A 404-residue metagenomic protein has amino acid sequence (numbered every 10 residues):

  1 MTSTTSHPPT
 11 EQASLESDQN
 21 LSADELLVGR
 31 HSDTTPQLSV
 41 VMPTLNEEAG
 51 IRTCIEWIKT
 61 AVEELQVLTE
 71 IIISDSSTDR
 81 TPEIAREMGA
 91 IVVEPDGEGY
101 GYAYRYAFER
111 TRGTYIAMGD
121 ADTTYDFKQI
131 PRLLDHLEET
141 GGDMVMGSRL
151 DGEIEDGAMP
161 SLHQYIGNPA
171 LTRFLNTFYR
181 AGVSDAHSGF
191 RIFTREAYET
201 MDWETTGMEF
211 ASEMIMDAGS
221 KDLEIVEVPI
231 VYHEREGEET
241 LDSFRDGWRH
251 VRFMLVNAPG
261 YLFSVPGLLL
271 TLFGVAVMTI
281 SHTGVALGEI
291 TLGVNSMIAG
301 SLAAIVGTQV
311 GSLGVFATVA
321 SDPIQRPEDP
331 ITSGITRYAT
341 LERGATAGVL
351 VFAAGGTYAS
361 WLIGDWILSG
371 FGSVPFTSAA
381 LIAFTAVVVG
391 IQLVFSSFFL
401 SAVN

Functional and structural regions predicted by a protein language model:
M1, L137, D217-G219: Hydrophobic residues within well-ordered alpha-helices
M1-W57: N-proximal low-complexity "stem/linker" segments adjacent to membrane-targeting elements
T2-S14, G260-N404: Terminal low-complexity segments of carbohydrate-biosynthetic enzymes
S3-T10, M88, V93-R110, Y115-M118 (+2 more regions): Acceptor/aglycone-binding surface of glycosyltransferases and processive sugar-polymer synthases
V62-V67, G141: Short helix-capping segments at alpha-helix termini
I73-P82: A conserved acidic beta->alpha catalytic loop
T123-T124: Acidic metal-phosphate-binding loop of nucleotide-sugar-dependent transferases
A181-G182, E204-T206, I215-Y232: Catalytic donor-sugar/metal-binding loop of nucleotide-sugar-dependent glycosyltransferases
